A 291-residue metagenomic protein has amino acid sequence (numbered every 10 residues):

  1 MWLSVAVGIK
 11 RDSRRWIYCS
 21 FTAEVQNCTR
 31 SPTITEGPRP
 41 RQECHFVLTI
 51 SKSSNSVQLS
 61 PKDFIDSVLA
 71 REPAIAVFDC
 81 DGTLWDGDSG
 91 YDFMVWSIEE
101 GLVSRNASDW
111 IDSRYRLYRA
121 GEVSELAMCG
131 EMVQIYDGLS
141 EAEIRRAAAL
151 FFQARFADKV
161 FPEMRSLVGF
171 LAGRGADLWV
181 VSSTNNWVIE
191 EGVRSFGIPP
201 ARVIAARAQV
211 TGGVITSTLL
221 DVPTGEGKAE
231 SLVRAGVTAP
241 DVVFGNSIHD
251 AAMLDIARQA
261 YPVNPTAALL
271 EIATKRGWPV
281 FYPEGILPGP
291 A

Functional and structural regions predicted by a protein language model:
W2-S4, R11-S20, C28-S31: Low-acidity, Ser/Thr- and Arg-rich intrinsically disordered low-complexity segments
V5-V7, D12, A23-V25, E36 (+2 more regions): Acidic, Ala/Val/Gly-enriched low-complexity intrinsically disordered segments
R15-Y18, T29-R30, P38, C44-C80 (+3 more regions): Non-catalytic pre-domain segments flanking phosphatase-related domains
L48-S60, F64-P73, R145-A149, Q153-W179 (+1 more regions): C-terminal cap/substrate-recognition subdomain and adjoining C-terminal extension of metal-dependent phosphatase-like
A74-S89, L254: Asp-based phosphoryl-transfer active-site loop
G82, G121, G213-V214: Detector for glycine-centered tight turns/loop "hinges" at secondary-structure junctions
W85, A120, V133-Y136, R194-S195 (+1 more regions): Amphipathic alpha-helical interaction elements
S89-G90, M94-F170: A metal-dependent, Asp-based hydrolase signature
